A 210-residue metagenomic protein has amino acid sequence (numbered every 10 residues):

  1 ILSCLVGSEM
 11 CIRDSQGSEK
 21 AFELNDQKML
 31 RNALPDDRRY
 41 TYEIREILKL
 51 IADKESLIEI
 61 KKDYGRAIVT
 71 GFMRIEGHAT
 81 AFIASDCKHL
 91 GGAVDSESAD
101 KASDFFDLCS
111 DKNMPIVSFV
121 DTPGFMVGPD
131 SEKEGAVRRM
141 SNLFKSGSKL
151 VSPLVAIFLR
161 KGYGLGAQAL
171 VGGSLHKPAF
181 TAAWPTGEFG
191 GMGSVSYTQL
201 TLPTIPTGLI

Functional and structural regions predicted by a protein language model:
I1-I12, Q199-I210: Single conserved hydrophobic/aromatic residue that forms the stacking wall/gate of nucleotide- or nucleobase-binding
S8, H176-L200: Mobile "lid/hinge" segments at catalytic clefts and subdomain interfaces of large enzymes
S8-E9, R13, P35, R39 (+5 more regions): Generic secondary-structure signature for well-ordered alpha-helical cores
S8-E9, R13-E43: Terminal amphipathic helices with adjacent charged low-complexity linkers/tails
Q16-K28, R66, F119-M126, L159-A167 (+1 more regions): A glycine-rich phosphate-binding loop feature that marks nucleotide/adenosyl-phosphate handling sites
T41-K145: Non-catalytic terminal/interface segments that mediate subunit docking, oligomerization, and allosteric communication
G77-A79, K112-P115, L150-L154, H176-P178: Short coil/turn connectors at secondary-structure junctions
P129-S174: Phosphate/diphosphate-binding loops
